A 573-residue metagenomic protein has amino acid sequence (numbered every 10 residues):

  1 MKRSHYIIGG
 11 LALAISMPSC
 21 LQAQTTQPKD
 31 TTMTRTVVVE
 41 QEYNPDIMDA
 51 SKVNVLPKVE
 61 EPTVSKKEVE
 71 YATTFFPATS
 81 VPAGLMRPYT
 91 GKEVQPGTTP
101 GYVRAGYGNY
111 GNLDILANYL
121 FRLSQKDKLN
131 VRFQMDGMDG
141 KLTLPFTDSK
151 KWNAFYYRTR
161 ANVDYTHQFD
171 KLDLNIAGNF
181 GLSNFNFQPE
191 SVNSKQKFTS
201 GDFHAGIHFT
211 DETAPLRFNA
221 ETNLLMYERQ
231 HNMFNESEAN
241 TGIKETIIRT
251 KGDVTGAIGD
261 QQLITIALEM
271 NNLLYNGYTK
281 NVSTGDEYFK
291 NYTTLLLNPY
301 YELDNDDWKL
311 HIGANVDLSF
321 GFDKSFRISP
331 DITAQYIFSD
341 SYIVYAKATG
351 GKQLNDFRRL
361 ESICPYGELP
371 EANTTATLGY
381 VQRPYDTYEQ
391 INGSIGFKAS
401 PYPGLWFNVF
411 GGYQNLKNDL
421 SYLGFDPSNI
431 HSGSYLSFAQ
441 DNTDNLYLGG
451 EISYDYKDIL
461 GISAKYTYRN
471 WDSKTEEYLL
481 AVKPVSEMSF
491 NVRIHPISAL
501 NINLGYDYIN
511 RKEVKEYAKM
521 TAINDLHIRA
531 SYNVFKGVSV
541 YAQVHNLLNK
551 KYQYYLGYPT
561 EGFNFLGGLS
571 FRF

Functional and structural regions predicted by a protein language model:
S19, Q125, D170-K171, E212-A214 (+7 more regions): Short coil turns and loop connectors of transmembrane beta-barrels in diderm outer membranes and organellar homologs
L21-E93: N-terminal periplasmic/intermembrane-space "pro-region" immediately following the signal or transit peptide
P82-L85, V94-V103, Y107-F146, N153-A161 (+1 more regions): Outer-membrane beta-barrel translocator/receptor signature
G97, Y107-G111, K151-Y157, K195-G201 (+9 more regions): Short sequence motifs at beta-strands and strand-loop junctions characteristic of Gram-negative outer-membrane
T98, V103, K309, D317-S329 (+1 more regions): Exposed, low-structure sequence patches enriched in small/polar residues
L123-T143, T265-L273, Y278, Y288-F320 (+2 more regions): Surface-exposed extracellular loop regions of Gram-negative outer-membrane beta-barrel proteins
M138-L142, K150-R160, L174-R217, N223-I247: Flexible loop and strand-edge segments within Gram-negative outer membrane beta-barrel domains
G201-H204, E221-D306: Outer-membrane beta-barrel transmembrane domain signature of Gram-negative proteins, especially the mid-to-C-terminal
